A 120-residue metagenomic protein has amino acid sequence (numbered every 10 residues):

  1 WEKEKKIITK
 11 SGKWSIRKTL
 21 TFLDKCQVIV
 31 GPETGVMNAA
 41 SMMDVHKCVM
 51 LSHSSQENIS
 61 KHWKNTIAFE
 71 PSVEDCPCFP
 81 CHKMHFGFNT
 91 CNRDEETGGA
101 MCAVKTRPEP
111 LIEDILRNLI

Functional and structural regions predicted by a protein language model:
W1-H53: Donor-binding and catalytic core of enzymes assembling or modifying cell-surface/extracellular glycoconjugates
K10, S41-L119: Nucleotide-sugar donor-binding patch of glycosyltransferase catalytic domains
